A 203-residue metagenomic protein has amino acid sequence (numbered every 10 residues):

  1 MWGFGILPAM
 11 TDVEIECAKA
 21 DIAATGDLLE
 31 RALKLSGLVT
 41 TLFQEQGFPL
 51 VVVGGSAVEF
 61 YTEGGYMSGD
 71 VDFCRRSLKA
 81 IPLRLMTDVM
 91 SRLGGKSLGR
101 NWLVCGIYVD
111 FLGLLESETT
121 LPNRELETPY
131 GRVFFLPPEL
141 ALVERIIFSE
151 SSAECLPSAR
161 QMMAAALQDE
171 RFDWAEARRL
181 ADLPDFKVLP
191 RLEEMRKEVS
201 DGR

Functional and structural regions predicted by a protein language model:
W2-R203: Compositionally biased terminal segments of proteins
